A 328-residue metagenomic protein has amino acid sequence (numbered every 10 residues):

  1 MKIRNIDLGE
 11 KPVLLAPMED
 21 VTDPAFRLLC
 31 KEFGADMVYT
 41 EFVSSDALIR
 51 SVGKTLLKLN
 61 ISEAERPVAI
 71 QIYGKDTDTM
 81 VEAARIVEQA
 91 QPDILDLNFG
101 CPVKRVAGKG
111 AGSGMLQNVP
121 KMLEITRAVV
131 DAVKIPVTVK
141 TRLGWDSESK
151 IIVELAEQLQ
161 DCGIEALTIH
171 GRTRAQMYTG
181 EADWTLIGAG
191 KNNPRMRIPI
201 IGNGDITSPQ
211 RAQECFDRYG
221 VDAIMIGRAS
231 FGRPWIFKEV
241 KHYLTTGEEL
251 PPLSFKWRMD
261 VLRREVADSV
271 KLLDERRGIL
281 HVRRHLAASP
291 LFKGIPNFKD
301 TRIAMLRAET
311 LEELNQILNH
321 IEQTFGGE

Functional and structural regions predicted by a protein language model:
M1-R4, G9, M18-D93: Glycine-rich, positively charged N-terminal anion/phosphate-binding segment
M1-R4, G9, V13, E19 (+8 more regions): Alpha/beta catalytic cores of nucleotide-metabolism and tRNA/nucleoside-modifying enzymes
V13-P17, V38-T40, V68-I72, L95 (+4 more regions): Hydrophobic faces of well-ordered beta-strands that scaffold small-molecule active sites in alpha/beta enzyme cores
M18-D20, V43-S45, Y73-K75, G100-P102 (+4 more regions): Active-site beta-loop-alpha junctions enriched in small/polar residues
E32, V81-A111, P120-I198: Alpha/beta enzyme core
V52, M115-V119, R233, D274: Short, solvent-exposed helix-helix connector turns and helix-capping sites enriched in acidic/polar residues
L57, G110-L116: Short glycine-enriched, charge-decorated loop/helix-capping segments at active-site entrances that position
